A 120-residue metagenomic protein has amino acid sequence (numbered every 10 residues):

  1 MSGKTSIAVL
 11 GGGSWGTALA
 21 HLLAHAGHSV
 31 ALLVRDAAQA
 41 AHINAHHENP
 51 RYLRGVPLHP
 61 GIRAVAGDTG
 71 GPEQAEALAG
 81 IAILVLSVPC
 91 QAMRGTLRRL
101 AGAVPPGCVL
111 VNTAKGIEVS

Functional and structural regions predicted by a protein language model:
M1-V56, R63-G67: NAD(P)+-binding Rossmann beta1-loop-alpha1 motif at the extreme N-terminus of oxidoreductases
V34, G55-L58, T96, L110-N112: Glycine-rich loops and low-complexity Gly/Arg-rich segments that provide flexible linkers or classic glycine-based
A37-A41, P72-A75, Q91: Generic alpha-helical secondary structure signal
R51, P57, G102-P106: Short helix-capping segments at alpha-helix termini
P57-A79: A structured beta-alpha segment of the ubiquitous adenosine-cofactor-binding alpha/beta core
A64-G67, A79-S120: Rossmann-like NAD(P)(H) cofactor-binding subdomain of soluble oxidoreductases
